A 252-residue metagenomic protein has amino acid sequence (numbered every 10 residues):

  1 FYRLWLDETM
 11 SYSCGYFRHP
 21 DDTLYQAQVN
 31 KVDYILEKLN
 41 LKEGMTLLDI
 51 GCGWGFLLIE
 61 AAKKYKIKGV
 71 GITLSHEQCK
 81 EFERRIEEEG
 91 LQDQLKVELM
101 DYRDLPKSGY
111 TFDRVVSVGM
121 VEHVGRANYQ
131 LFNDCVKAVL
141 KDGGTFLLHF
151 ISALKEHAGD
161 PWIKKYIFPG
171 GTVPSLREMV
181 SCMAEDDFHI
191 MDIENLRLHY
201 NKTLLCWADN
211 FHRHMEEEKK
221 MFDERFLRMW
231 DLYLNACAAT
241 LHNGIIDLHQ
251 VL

Functional and structural regions predicted by a protein language model:
F1-K38: Conserved Class I S-adenosyl-L-methionine-dependent methyltransferase catalytic core
G44-G51: Conserved class I S-adenosyl-L-methionine
W54-Y65: Conserved SAM-binding loop of SAM-dependent methyltransferases across substrates and taxa, primarily the Class I
E89-Y102: Conserved SAM-binding strand-loop segment of SAM-dependent methyltransferases
R103-V115: A short acidic, Gly/Pro-enriched loop at the edge of an enzyme's catalytic core that lines a small-molecule cofactor
Q130-G143: A short glycine-rich, Lys/Arg-flanked "PGG" loop and its adjoining helix->strand segment in the class I
G143-I151: Conserved beta-strand signature within the Rossmann-like core of class I S-adenosyl-L-methionine
I151-Q250: Substrate-binding/catalytic lobe of Class I Rossmann-like enzymes that use SAM or dcSAM, i.e., the mid-to-C-terminal
